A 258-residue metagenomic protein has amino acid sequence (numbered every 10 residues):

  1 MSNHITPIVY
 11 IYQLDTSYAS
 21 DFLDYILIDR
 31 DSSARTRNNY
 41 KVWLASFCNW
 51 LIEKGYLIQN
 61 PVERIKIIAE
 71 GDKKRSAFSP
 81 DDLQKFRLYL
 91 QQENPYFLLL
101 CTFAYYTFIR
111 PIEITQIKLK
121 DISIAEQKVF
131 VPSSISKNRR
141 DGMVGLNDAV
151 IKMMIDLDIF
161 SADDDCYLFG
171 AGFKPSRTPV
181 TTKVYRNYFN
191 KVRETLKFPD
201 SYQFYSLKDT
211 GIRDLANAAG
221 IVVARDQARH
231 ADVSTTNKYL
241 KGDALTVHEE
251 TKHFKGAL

Functional and structural regions predicted by a protein language model:
M1-N49, K54-Y56, D72, E93 (+2 more regions): N-terminal core-binding DNA-recognition domain of tyrosine site-specific recombinases/integrases
N38-Y40, E53, L57-I58, V62-P111 (+1 more regions): Basic, Lys/Arg- and aromatic-enriched nucleic-acid-binding interface segment
E53, T102, Y106, I112-E113 (+2 more regions): C-terminal catalytic core of tyrosine-transesterase DNA break-rejoin enzymes
R64, Q116-I159: Conserved tyrosine-mediated DNA breakage-rejoining catalytic core shared by Y-recombinases
D121-E126, P199-D200, G220-K238: Short, polar N-cap/turn motifs at the start of nucleic acid-interacting alpha helices
E126, D156, F160-D163, A171-S176 (+1 more regions): C-terminal secondary-structure termini that scaffold catalytic or DNA-interacting sites
S133-I135, A228-H253: Catalytic-site neighborhood detector that most strongly recognizes the C-terminal catalytic loop/helix of tyrosine
S136-D156, D165-F189: C-terminal catalytic core of Y-nucleophile DNA break-rejoin enzymes
